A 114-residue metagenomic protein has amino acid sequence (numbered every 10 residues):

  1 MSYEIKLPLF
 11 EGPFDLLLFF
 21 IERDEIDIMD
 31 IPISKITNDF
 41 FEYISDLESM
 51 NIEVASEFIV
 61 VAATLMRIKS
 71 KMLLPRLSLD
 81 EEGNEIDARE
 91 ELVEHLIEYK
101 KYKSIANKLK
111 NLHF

Functional and structural regions predicted by a protein language model:
M1-F114: Long, charge-dense, low-complexity tracts
